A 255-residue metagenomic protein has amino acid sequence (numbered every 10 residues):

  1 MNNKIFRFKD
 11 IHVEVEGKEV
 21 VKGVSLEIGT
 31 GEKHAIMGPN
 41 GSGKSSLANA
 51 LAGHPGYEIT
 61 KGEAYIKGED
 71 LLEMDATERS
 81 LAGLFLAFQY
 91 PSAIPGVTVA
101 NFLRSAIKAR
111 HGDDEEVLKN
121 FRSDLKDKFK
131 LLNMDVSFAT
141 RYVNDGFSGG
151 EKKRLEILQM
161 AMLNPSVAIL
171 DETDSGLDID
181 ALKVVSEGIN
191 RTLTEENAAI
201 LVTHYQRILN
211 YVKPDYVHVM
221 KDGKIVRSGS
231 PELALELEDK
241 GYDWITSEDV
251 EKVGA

Functional and structural regions predicted by a protein language model:
F6-F8, V21-G23: Conserved structural motif at the start of ABC-family nucleotide-binding domains
M37-P39: The feature captures the beta-strand-to-loop junction immediately N-terminal to the Walker
E63-R79, N144: ABC ATPase NBD Q-loop/coupling interface
L86, Y90, G96-G112, F121-D124: Q-loop/switch helix immediately C-terminal to the Walker
M160-A161: ABC ATPase C-loop
I169-T173, D180: Walker B catalytic motif
Y216, M220, K224-S247: Conserved beta-strand-loop-alpha-helix hinge in the C-terminal portion of ABC ATPase nucleotide-binding domains
